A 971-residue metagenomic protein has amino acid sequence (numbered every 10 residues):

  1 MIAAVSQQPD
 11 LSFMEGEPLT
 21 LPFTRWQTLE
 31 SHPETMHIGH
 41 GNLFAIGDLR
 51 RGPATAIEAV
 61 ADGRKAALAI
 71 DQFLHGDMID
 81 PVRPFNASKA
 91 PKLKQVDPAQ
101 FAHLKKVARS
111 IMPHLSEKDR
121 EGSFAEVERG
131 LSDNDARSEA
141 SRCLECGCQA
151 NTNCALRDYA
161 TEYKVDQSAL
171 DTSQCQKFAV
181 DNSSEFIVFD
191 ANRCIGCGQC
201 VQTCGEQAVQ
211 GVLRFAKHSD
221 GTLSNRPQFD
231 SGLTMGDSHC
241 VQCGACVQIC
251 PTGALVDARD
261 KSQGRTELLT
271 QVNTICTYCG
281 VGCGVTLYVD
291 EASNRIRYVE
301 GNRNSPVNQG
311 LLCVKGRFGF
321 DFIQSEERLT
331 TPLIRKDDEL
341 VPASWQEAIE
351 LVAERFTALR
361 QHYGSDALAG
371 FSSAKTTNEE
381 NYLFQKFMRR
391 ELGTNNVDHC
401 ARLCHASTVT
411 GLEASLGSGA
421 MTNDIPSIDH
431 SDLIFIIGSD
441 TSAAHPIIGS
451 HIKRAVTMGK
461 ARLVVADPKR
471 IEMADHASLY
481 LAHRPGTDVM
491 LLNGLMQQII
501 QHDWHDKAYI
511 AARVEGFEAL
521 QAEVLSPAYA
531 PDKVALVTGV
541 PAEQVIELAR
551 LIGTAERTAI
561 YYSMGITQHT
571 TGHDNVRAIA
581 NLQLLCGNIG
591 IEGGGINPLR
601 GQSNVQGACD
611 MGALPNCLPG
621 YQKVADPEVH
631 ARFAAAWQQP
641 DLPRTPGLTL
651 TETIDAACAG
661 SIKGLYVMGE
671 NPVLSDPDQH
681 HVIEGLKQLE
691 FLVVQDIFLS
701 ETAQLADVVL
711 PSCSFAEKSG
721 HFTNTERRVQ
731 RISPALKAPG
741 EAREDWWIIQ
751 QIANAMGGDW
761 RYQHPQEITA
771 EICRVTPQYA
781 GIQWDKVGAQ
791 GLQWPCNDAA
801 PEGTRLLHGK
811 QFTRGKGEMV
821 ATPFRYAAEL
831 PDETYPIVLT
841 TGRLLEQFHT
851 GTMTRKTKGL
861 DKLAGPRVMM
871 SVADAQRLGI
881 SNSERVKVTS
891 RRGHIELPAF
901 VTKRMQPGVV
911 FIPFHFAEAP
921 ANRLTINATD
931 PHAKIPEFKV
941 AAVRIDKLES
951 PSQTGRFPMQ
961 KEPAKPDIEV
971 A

Functional and structural regions predicted by a protein language model:
M1-P53, L68, K94, P98: FAD-site-proximal beta/loop scaffold in flavoenzymes
Q7, Q72-R142, D158: Mid-to-C-terminal Rossmann-like scaffold of FAD/NAD(P)H-dependent oxidoreductases
L49-L74: A conserved FAD-binding loop/helix module that cradles the flavin
D133, S138-S141, C148-H502, R513 (+7 more regions): N-terminal export/assembly segments and adjacent metallocofactor-ligating motifs of anaerobic energy-metabolism
L156-A169, L213, H218, R335-P342 (+8 more regions): N-terminal leader/propeptide and maturation segments of large enzyme subunits in energy/redox metabolism and hydrolases
I552-D655, A799-A800, K810-G817, G842: A glycine-rich, hydrophobic/aromatic-adjacent loop/helix-cap motif
A608-C609, L614-P615, P765-K858: Long, low-complexity segments enriched in small/aliphatic residues
A738-D798, T850, K856-M869, A873-A971: Long, contiguous, secondary-structure-rich segments that constitute the structural scaffold of globular domains
